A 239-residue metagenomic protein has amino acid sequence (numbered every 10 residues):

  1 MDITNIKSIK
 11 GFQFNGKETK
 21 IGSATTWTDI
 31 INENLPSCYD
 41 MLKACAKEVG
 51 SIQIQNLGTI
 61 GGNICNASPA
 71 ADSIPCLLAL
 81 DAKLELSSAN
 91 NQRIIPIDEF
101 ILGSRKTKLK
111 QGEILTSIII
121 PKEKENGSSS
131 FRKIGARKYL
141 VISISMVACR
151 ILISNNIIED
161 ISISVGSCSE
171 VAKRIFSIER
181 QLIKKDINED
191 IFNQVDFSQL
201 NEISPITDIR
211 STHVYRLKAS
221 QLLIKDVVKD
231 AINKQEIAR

Functional and structural regions predicted by a protein language model:
M1-R239: C-terminal structural segment of proteins
